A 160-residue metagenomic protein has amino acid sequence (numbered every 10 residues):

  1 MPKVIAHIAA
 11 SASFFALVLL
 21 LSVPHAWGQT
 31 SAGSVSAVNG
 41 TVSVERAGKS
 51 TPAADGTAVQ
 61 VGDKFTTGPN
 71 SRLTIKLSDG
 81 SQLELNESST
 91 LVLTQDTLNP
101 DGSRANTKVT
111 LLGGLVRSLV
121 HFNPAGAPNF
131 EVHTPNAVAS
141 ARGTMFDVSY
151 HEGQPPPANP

Functional and structural regions predicted by a protein language model:
M1-H7: N-terminal secretory signal peptides that target proteins for export/translocation
I8-S11, G62: Intrinsic disorder/low-complexity signal
A10-S22: Bacterial N-terminal signal peptides
G28-P160: Flexible, surface-exposed loop/linker segments and immediately adjacent secondary-structure boundaries
